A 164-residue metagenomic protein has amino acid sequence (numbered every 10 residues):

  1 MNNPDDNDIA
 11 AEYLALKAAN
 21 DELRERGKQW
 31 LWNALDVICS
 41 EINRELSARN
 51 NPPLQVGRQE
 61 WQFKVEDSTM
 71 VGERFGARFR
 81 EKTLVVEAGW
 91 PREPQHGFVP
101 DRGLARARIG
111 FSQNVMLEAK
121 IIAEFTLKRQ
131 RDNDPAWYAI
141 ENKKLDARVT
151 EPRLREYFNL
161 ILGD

Functional and structural regions predicted by a protein language model:
N2-E60: Contiguous, amphipathic alpha-helical segments that mediate oligomerization or scaffolding in large protein assemblies
V65-D164: Intrinsic disorder/low-complexity polar-acidic segments
